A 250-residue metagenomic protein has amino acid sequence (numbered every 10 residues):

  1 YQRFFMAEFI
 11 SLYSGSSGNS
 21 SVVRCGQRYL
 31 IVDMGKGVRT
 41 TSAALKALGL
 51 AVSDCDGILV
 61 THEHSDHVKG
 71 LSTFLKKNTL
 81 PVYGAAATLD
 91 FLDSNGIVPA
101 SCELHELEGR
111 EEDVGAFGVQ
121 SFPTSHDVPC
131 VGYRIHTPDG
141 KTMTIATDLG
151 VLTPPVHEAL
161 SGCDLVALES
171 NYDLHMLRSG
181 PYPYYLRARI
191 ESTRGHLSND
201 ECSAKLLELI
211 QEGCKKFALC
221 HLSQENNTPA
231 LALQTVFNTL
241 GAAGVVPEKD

Functional and structural regions predicted by a protein language model:
F4-L48, V131-T147, L165: Conserved beta-strand hairpin/beta-sheet module of binuclear metal-dependent hydrolase folds, prominently
I10-S20, T61-L71, S121: Structured catalytic core of nucleotide-sugar glycosyltransferases
S17, H64-V68, L89-F91, P129 (+3 more regions): Active-site environment of divalent metal-dependent phosphoester hydrolases
I31-G35, C55-E63, Y83-A86, T144-T147 (+2 more regions): Active-site neighborhood of phospho(di)ester-bond hydrolases with catalytic His/Asp-centered motifs
V38-G84: Active-site metal-binding motif and surrounding structural segment of the metallo-beta-lactamase
K69-N78, D93-G96, N227-Q234: Metal-dependent catalytic neighborhoods of phosphoester/phosphodiester hydrolases
A86-G140: Metallo-beta-lactamase
P154-K249: Cap/insert and terminal regions of metallo-dependent hydrolase folds
